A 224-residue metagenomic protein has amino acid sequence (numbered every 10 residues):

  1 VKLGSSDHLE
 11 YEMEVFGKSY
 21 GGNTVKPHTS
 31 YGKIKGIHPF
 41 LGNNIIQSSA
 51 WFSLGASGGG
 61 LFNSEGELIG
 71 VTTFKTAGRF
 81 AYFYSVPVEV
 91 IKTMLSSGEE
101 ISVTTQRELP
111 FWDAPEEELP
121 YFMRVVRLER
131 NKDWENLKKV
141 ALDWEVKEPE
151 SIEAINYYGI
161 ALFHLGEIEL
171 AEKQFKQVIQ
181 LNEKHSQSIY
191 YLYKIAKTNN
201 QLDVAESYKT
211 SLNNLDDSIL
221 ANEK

Functional and structural regions predicted by a protein language model:
V1-I46, F52-A56, T72-Y84, M94-L95 (+1 more regions): Flexible, gly/ser-rich surface segments that form the specificity/activation loops bordering the active-site cleft
G17, G22, V71-E135: C-terminal cap/linker of serine protease catalytic domains
S97, R130, H164, T198-N199: Register position in tetratricopeptide repeats
A114-E153, Y157, L162: Alpha-helical segment of the N-proximal tetratricopeptide repeat
F122, E153-Y157, Q187-Y191, S207 (+1 more regions): Alpha-solenoid helical repeat scaffolds
D143-W144, Q177-V178, S211-L212: Canonical positions in the second alpha-helix
